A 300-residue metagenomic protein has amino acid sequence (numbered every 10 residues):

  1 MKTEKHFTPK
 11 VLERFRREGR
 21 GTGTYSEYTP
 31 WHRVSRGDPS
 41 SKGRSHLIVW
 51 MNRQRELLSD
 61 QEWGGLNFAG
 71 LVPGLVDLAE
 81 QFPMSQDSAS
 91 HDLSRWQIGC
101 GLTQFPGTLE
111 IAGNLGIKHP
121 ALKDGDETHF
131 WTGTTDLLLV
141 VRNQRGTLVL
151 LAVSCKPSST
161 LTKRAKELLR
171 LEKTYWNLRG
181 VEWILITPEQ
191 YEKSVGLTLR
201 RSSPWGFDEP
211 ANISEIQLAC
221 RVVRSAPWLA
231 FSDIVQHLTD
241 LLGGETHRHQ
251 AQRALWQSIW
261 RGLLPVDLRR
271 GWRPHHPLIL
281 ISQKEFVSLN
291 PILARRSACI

Functional and structural regions predicted by a protein language model:
M1-I300: Electrostatic, structured charged patches in enzyme active sites and in nucleic-acid/phosphate-binding
